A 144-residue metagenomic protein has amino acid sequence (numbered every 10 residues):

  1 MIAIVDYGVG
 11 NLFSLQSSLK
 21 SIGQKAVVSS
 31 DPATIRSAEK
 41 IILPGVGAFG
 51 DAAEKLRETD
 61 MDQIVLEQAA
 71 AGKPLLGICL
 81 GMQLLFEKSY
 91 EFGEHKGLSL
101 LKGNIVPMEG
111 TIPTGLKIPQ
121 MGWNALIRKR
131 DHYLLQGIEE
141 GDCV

Functional and structural regions predicted by a protein language model:
I2-Q24: N-terminal beta1-alpha1 ligand-phosphate binding loop
S18-K25, D51-K55, M121-I127: Short, flexible loop segments at the rims of nucleotide/cofactor-binding pockets, characterized by
I35, A70, N104-V144: Amide-donor transfer/coupling interface in amidating biosynthetic enzymes
A38: An anion/phosphate-binding loop that grips the pyrophosphate of nucleotide cofactors and donors
G45-G47: Short glycine-/small-residue-rich Rossmann-like dinucleotide-binding loops
F49-M121: Cysteine-nucleophile active-site neighborhood
